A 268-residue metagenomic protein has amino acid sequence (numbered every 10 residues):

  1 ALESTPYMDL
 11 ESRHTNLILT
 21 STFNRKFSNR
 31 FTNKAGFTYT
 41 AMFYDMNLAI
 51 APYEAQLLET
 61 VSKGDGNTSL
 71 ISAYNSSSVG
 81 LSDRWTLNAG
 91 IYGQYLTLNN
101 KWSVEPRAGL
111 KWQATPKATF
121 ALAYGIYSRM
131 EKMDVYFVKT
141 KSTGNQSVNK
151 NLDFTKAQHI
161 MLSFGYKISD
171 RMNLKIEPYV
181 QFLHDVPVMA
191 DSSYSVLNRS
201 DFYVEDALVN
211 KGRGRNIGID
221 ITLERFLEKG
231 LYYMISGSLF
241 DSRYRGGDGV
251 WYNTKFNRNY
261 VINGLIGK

Functional and structural regions predicted by a protein language model:
A1, T40-M46, Q94-L98, G125-E131 (+4 more regions): Structural signature of outer-membrane beta-barrel domains
A1-N99, Q113, M172-K175, M234-S236: Face-selective signature of the C-terminal outer-membrane beta-barrel domain
Y7-T15, E59-S69, L96-W102, S142 (+3 more regions): Replace "Gram-negative outer membrane beta-barrel proteins" with "bacterial and organellar outer membrane beta-barrel
T15-S21, S69-N75, I91, V104-A108 (+5 more regions): Hydrophobic, lipid-facing positions within transmembrane beta-strands of outer-membrane proteins
S21-R25, V79, W102, L110-Q113 (+7 more regions): Residue-level signature of outer-membrane beta-barrel architecture
A35-F37, A89, A108, L122 (+5 more regions): Membrane-embedded beta-strand positions of outer-membrane beta-barrel proteins
D45-P52, T97, K117-I160, V180-D206: Surface-exposed extracellular loop regions of Gram-negative outer-membrane beta-barrel proteins, predominantly
V180-F182, Y203-K268: Gram-negative outer-membrane beta-barrel transporters
